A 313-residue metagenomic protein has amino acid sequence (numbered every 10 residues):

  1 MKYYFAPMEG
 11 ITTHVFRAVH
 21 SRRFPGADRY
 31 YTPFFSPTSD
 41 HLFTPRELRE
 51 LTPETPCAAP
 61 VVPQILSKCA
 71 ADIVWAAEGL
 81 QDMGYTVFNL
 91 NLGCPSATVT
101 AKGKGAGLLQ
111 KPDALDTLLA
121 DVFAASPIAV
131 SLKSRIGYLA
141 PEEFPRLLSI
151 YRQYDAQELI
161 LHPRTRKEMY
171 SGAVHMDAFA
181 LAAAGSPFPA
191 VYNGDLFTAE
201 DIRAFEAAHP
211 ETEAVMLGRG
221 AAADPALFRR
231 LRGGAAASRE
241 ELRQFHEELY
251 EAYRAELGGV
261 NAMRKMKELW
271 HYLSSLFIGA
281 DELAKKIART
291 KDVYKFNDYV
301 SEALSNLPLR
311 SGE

Functional and structural regions predicted by a protein language model:
M1-E313: Flavin-dependent oxidoreductase catalytic cores
